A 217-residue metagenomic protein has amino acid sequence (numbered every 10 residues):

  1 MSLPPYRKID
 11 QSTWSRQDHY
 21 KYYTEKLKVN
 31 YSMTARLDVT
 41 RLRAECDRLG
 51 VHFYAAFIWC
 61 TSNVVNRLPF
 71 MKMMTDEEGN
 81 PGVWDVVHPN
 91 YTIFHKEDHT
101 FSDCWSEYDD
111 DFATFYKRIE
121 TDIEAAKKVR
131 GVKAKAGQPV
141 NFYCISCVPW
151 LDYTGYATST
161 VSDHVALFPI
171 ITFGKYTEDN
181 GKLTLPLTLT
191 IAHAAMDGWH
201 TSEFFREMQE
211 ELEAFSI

Functional and structural regions predicted by a protein language model:
M1-E25, V83-F94, T158: Short amphipathic alpha-helices and their capping loops
S2-Y6, T24-A56, K72-V87, S102 (+3 more regions): Gly/Ser/Thr-rich phosphate-binding loops and adjoining beta-strand/alpha-helix segments that form adenosine-phosphate
Y6-K8, W14-Q17, L185, L189 (+3 more regions): An N-terminal structural lobe/cap that precedes and organizes the functional/catalytic core across diverse proteins
L42-R67, L185, L189-F204: Acyl activation and transfer enzymes in specialized metabolism, enriched for ANL adenylate-forming modules
H95-Y153: Helical lid/core segments from catalytic subdomains that handle acyl or acyl-like groups
D122-R130, L189-I191, E213-F215: Plant-skewed but cross-kingdom recognition/interaction modules and surfaces
G137-W150, P169-R206: Histidine-centered acyl-transfer/condensation active-site motif and its immediate structural neighborhood
C147-F168: Short, hydrophobic/π-rich interface segment
